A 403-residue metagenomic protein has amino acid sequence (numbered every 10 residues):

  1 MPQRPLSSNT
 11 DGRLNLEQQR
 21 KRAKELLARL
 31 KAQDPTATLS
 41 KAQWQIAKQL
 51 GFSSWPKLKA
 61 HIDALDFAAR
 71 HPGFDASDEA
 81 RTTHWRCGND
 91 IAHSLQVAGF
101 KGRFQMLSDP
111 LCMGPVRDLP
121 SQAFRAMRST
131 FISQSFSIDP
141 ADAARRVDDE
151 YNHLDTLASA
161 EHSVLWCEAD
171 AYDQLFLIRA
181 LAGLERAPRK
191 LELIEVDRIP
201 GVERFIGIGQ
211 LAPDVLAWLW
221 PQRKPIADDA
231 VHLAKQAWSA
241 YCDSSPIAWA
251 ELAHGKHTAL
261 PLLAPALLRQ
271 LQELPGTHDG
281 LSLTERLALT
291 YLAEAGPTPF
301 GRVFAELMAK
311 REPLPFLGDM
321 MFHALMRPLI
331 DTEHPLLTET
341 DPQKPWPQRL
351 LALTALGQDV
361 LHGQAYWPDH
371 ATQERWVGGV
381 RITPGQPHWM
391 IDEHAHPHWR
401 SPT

Functional and structural regions predicted by a protein language model:
P2-R70: Intrinsically disordered, low-complexity eukaryotic regions enriched in glycine, serine and charged residues
P72-P140: A structured, charge-rich N-terminal accessory region that forms the first stable segment of a protein and links
F136-R186: Long, hydrophobic/aromatic-enriched structural stretches that serve as scaffold segments
L193-W218: Short, conserved secondary-structure transition motifs
P213-A293: A conserved mid-domain beta-alpha-beta active-site/ligand-binding segment of alpha/beta enzyme cores
R286, M308-P342: Charge-enriched amphipathic alpha-helical scaffolds
P297-M308: Short acidic, hydrophobic short linear motifs in intrinsically disordered regions
M320-H323, P335-P402: Accessory beta->alpha helical hairpin/"wing" motif in late/C-terminal subdomains of nucleic-acid enzymes
